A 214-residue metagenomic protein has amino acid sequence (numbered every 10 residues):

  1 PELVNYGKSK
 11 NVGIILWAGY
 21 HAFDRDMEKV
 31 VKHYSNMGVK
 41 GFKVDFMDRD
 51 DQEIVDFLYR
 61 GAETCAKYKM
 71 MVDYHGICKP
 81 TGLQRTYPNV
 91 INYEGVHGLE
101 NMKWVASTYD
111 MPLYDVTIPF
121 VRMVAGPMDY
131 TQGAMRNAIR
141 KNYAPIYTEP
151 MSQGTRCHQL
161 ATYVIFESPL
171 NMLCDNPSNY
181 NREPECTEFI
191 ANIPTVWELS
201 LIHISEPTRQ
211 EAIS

Functional and structural regions predicted by a protein language model:
P1-M151, T155: Aromatic- and carboxylate-enriched substrate-binding clefts and catalytic-loop regions of carbohydrate-active enzymes
S152, N176-P177, H203: Intrinsically disordered, low-complexity serine/threonine-rich segments
C157, A161-E198: Catalytic cores of secreted or luminal carbohydrate-active enzymes
I202-I213: Single conserved hydrophobic/aromatic residue that forms the stacking wall/gate of nucleotide- or nucleobase-binding
